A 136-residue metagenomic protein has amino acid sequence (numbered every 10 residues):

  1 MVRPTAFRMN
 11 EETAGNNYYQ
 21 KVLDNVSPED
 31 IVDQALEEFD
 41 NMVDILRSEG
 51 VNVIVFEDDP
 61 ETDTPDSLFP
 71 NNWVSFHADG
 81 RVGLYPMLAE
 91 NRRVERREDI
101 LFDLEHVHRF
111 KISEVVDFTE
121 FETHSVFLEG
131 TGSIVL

Functional and structural regions predicted by a protein language model:
M1-L136: The feature marks the mature, well-folded catalytic cores of soluble enzymes
